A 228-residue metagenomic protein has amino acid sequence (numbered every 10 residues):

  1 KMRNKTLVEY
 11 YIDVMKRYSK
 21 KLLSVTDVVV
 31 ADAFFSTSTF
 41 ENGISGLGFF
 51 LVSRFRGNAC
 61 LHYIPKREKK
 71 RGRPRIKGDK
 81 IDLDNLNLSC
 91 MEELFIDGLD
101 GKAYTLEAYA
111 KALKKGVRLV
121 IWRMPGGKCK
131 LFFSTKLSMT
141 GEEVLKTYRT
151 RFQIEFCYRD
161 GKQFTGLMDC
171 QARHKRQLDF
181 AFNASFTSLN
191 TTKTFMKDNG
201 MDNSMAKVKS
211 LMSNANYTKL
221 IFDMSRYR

Functional and structural regions predicted by a protein language model:
K1-R118, N199, S204-K207, L211: An internal, acidic/charged active-site-proximal segment that coordinates divalent cations and/or engages
K5-V14, L131-L137, E142: Short, motif-level signal for alpha-helix interfacial/capping segments enriched in acidic residues and aromatics/proline
V28-S36, L51, F132, F152-G161 (+1 more regions): Short, conserved catalytic/metal-binding motifs centered on acidic residues
S36, N58-C60, L137-M139, T165-M168: Short, catalytically relevant binding-site loops at active-site mouths
A110-S138: Charge-patterned, long linear interaction tracts outside catalytic cores
G141-A172: Short amphipathic alpha-helical "interface-anchor" segments enriched in bulky aromatics
D160, L167-D223: Basic, amphipathic alpha-helical segments enriched in Lys/Arg and hydrophobic/aromatic residues
M224-R228: Long, charge-rich low-complexity segments
